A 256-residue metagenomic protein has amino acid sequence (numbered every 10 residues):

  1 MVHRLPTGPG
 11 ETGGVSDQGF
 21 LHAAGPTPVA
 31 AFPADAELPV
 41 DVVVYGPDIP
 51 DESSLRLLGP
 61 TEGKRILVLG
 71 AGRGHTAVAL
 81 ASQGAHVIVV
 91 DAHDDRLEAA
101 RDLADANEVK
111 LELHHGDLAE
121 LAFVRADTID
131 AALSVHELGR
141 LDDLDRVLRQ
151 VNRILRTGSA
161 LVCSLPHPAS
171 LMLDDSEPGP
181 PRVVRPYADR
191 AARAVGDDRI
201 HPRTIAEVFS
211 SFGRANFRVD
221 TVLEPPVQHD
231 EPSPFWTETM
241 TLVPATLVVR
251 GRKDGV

Functional and structural regions predicted by a protein language model:
M1-E62, H75-A79, L103-N107: Conserved class I S-adenosyl-L-methionine
R65-E120: Class I SAM-dependent methyltransferase SAM/SAH-binding core
A119-A132: A short acidic, Gly/Pro-enriched loop at the edge of an enzyme's catalytic core that lines a small-molecule cofactor
D130-D145: A short SAM/SAH-binding and catalytic strip from SAM-dependent methyltransferases
D145-A160: A short glycine-rich, Lys/Arg-flanked "PGG" loop and its adjoining helix->strand segment in the class I
A160-A191: Conserved class I S-adenosyl-L-methionine
D198-V222: Short alpha-helix
A215-F217, P234-V256: Core SAM-dependent methyltransferase catalytic element
